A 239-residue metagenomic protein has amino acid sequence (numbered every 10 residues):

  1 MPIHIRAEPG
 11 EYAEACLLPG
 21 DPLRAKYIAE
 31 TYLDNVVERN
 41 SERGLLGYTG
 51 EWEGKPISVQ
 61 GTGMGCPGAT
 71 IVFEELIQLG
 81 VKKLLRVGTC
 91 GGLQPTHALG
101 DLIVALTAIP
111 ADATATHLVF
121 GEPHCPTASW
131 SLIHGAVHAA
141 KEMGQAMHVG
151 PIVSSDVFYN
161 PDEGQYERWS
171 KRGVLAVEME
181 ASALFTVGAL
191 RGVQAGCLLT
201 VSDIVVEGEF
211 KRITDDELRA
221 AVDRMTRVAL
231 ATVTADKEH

Functional and structural regions predicted by a protein language model:
M1-H134: Metabolite-binding pocket within alpha/beta catalytic cores that recognizes anionic/polar moieties
P22, G91, A108, V153-V157 (+3 more regions): Glycine-rich beta-alpha junction loops
N35-S41, G144-P151, D236-H239: Flexible, glycine/charged-enriched surface loops at secondary-structure junctions
Q78, P161, L190, T214 (+1 more regions): Expand to "…catalyze enediolate/carbanion chemistry for C-C bond making/breaking, isomerization, decarboxylation
P123-R172: Active-site rim beta-loop-alpha module in soluble metabolic enzymes
G135-M143, V187, V228-D236: Generic non-transmembrane alpha-helical segments
E163-I204: A C-terminal functional module that forms or caps the active site or interfaces directly with catalytic machinery
V205-H239: His/Asp/Glu-rich mid-to-C-terminal helical/loop segments that flank catalytic regions of hydrolases
